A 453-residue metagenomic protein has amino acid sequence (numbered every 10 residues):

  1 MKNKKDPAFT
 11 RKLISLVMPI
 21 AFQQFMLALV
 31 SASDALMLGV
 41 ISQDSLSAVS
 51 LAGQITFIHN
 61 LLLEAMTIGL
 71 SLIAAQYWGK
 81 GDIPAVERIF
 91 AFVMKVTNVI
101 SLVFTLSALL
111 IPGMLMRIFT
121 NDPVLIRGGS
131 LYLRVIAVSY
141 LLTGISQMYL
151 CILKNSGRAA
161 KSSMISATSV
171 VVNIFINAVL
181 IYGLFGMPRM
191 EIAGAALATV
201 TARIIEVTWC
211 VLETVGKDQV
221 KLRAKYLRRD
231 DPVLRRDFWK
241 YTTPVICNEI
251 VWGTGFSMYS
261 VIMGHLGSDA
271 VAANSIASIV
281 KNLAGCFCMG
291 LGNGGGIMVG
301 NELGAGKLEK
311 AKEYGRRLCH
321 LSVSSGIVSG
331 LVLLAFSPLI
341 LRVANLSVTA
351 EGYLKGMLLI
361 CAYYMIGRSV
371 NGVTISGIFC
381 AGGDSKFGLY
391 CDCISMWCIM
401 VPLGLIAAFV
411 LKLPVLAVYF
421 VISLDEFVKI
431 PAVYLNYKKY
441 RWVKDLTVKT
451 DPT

Functional and structural regions predicted by a protein language model:
M1-I20, A74-L141, M187-T243, V299-M365 (+1 more regions): Short alpha-helical transmembrane segments in multi-pass integral membrane proteins
K4-L36, V40-I41, Q54-G69, I73 (+6 more regions): N-terminal transmembrane alpha-helices
S15-D34, V135, S169, A202-E206 (+4 more regions): Transmembrane helical elements of multi-pass membrane transporters/channels
F25, L29-S47, M116-P123, V179-M190 (+4 more regions): Helix-terminus/linker motif at the lipid-water interface of multi-pass membrane proteins
L38-F57, I89, P123-G128, I192-G194 (+5 more regions): Interfacial/gating helices of multi-pass transporter permease domains
L46-L106, T143-S162, S260, V271-S337 (+1 more regions): Small-residue-rich hydrophobic transmembrane alpha-helices
I58-L61, N173-A178, V207-V211, L283-C286 (+3 more regions): Hydrophobic transmembrane alpha-helices of multi-pass small-molecule transporters
T67, I136-N155, S162-V170, A195-C210 (+5 more regions): Short runs within selected transmembrane alpha-helices of multi-pass transporters and secretion channels
